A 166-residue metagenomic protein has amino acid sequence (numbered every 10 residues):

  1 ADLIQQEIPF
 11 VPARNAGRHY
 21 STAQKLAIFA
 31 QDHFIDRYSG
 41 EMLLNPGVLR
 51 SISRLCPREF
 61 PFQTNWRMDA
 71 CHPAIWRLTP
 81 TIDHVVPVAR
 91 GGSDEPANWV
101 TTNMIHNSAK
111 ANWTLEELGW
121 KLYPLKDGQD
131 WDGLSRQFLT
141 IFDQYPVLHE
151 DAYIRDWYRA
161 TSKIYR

Functional and structural regions predicted by a protein language model:
A1-A27, Q31-F34, G40-P46, V147 (+1 more regions): A boundary/linker detector
A13-G17, V86-R90, L122: Short helix/strand-bridging catalytic loops that position acidic/His residues to coordinate divalent metals and engage
T22-T79, N103: Short cysteine-rich loop/turn motifs with clustered Cys
D36, W76-D83, P87-A109: Short beta-strand-alpha-helix junction that forms the catalytic/metal-binding core of metal-dependent nuclease domains
L43, H106-K110, K126: A generic secondary-structure signal for well-formed alpha-helical elements
P46-L49, K110-L115: Short Cys/His-rich "knuckle" micro-motifs
L115-Y145: Structured partner-binding subdomains within large eukaryotic complex subunits
T140-R166: Short flanking/linker segments adjacent to small metal-binding domains or redox-active Cys/His motifs
